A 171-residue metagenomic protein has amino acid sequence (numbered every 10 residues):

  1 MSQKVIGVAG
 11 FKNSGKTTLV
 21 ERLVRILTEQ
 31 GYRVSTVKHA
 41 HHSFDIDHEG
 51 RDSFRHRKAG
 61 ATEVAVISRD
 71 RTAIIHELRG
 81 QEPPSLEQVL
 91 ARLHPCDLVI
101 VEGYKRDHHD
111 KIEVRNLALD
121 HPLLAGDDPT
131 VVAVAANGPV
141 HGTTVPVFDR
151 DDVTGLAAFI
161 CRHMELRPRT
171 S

Functional and structural regions predicted by a protein language model:
V5: Walker A (P-loop) ATP-phosphate-binding motif of ABC ATPase nucleotide-binding domains
V8: Hydrophobic anchor at the beta1->P-loop junction of P-loop NTPases
K12: The conserved Walker
K16: Conserved lysine of the Walker
R22-P84: N-terminal phosphate/diphosphate-binding loop that engages ATP/GTP or pyrophosphate donors across diverse enzyme folds
E77-R106: Phosphate-binding/switch loop-helix module in NTP-utilizing enzymes
L98-P168: Phosphate/Mg2+-binding loops and adjacent switch elements in nucleotide/diphosphate-handling enzyme cores
